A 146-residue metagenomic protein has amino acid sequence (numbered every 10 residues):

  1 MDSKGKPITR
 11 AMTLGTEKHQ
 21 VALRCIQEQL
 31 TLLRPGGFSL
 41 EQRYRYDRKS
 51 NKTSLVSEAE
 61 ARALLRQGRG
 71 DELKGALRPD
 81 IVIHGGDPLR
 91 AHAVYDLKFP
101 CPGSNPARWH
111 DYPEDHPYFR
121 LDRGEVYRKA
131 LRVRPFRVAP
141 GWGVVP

Functional and structural regions predicted by a protein language model:
M1-S50: Interdomain/boundary linker segments immediately adjacent to catalytic/signaling cores
M1-T9, A76-R78, H92-V94: Solvent-exposed, charged interface segments at domain starts and junctions
K6, R10, R69, D111 (+1 more regions): Conserved short-loop catalytic and cofactor-binding motifs
L14, K18, L73-L77, R120: Phosphate/oxyanion-binding active-site loops and adjacent basic polyanion-contact surfaces
L32-A93: Active-site metal-binding core of divalent-cation-utilizing nuclease and nuclease-like domains
G86-A91, C101-P146: Active-site or metal-binding loop neighborhoods of secreted/extracellular toxin and effector enzymes
D96-P100: Short loop/turn segments at strand-loop or loop-helix junctions that form parts of catalytic or ligand-binding pockets
